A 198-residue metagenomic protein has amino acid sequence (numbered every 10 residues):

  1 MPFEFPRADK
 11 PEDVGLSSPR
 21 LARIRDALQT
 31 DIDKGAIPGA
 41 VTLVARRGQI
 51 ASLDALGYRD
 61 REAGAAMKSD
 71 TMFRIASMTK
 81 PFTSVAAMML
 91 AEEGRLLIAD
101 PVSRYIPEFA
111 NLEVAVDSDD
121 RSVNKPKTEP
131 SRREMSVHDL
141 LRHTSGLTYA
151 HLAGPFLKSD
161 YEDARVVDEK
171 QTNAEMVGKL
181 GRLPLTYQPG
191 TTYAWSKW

Functional and structural regions predicted by a protein language model:
M1-P19: Basic/polar N-terminal segments that are highly enriched at the extreme N-terminus, encompassing both cleavable
F3-R7, A22, Q29, Y58-W195: Active-site-proximal loop and beta-strand segments within enzyme catalytic domains
V14, K34, P38, L56 (+2 more regions): Short glycine-rich loop/turn motifs that provide flexible caps or phosphate-binding loops at active sites
G15-R46: Beta-lactamase-like hydrolase cores
V41-L43, S52, D139-R142: Structural recognition of the beta-strand scaffold that forms the well-ordered cores of secreted hydrolase catalytic
Q49-I50, R95: Residue-level signal for well-ordered, solvent-exposed loop/turn and beta-edge residues enriched in charged/polar side
I50-D60: Short beta->alpha transition motifs characteristic of CBS
